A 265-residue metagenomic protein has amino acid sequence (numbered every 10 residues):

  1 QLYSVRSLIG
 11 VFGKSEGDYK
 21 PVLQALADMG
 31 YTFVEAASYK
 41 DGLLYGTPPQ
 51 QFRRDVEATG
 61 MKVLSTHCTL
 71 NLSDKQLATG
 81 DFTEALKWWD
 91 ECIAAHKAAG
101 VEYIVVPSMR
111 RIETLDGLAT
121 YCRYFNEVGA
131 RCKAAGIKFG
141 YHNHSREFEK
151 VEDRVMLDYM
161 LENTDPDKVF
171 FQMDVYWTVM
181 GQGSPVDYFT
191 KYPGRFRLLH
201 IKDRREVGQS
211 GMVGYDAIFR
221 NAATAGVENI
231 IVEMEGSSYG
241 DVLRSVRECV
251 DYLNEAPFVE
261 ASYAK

Functional and structural regions predicted by a protein language model:
Q1-E102, D251-K265: N-terminal pre-domain/capping segments
Q1-G30, E152-M173, W177-K265: Histidine-acidic metal/acid-base catalytic patches
S7-S15, A36-P49, L70-L86, R110-A119 (+4 more regions): Acidic-and-aromatic substrate-binding clefts and catalytic sites of carbohydrate-active enzymes
L23-D28, L44-S65, K87-G100, R123-A134 (+3 more regions): Acidic (Asp/Glu)-rich catalytic clusters
D55, K62, D74-F171, L243 (+1 more regions): Active-site acidic/histidine proton-transfer and metal-coordination neighborhood in alpha/beta enzyme cores
